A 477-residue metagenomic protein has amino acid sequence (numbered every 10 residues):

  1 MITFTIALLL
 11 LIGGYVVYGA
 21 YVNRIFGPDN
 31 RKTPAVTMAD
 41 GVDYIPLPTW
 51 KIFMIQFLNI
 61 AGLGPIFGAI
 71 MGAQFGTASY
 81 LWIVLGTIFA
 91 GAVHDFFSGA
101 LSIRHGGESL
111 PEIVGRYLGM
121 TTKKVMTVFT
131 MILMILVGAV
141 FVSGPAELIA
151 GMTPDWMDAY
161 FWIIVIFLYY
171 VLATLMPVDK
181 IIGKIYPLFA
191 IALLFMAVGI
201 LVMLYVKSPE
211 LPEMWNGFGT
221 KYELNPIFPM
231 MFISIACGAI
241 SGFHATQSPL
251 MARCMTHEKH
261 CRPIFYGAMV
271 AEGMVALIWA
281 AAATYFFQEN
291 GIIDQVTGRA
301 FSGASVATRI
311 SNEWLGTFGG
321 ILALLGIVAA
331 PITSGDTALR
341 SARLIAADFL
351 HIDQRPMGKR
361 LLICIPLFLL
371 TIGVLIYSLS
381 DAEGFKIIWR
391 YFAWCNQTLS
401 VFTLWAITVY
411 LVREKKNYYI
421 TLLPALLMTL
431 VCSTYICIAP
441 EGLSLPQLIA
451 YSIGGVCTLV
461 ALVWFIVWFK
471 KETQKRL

Functional and structural regions predicted by a protein language model:
M1-G19, G72-S102, P111, G320 (+1 more regions): Extracellular loop-to-transmembrane helix junctions
L10-I66, H260: Membrane-interface "cap" regions at the ends of multi-pass membrane proteins
L10-L11, Y15, A90-G106, L110-L175 (+2 more regions): Helix-loop-helix module between adjacent transmembrane segments
L47-G64, M203-P209, G217-W279, L322-S334: Hydrophobic, membrane-embedded alpha-helices of multi-pass small-molecule transporters
G64-I70, G106, L133-A146, I235-C254 (+2 more regions): Membrane-helix boundary/coupling elements in multi-pass transport proteins
K123-K124, Y160-I164, G267-L277, T284 (+3 more regions): Loop-to-transmembrane helix boundary motifs in multi-pass membrane proteins
G138-V142, A146-I164, A173-T174, L193-G219 (+2 more regions): Hydrophobic alpha-helical segments and their helix-loop junctions in multi-pass secondary transporters
L204-M214, Y266-R309, L379-E383: Extracellular/periplasmic helix-exit of transmembrane alpha-helices
